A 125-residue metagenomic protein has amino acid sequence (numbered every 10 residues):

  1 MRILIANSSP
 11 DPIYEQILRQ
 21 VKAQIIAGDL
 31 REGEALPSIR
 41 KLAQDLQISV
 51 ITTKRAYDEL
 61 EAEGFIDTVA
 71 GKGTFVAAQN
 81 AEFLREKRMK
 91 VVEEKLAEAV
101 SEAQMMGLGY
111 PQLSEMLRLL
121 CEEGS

Functional and structural regions predicted by a protein language model:
M1-A35, K41, K90, E94-S125: Extreme N-terminal segment that seeds HTH/winged-HTH DNA-binding domains in transcriptional regulators
Y14, S38, K72-M89: Short, cationic-aromatic polyanion-contact patches
D29-L30, E34, E61-G71, A77-A78: Beta-hairpin "wing" of winged helix-turn-helix
A35-L46, L60: A short alpha-helical element within helix-turn-helix/winged-helix DNA-binding domains across DNA-binding proteins
D45-L46, A62-F65, M106, E123: Residue cluster at the C-terminal edge of the helix-turn-helix DNA-binding motif
I51: Key DNA-contact positions within bacterial/archaeal DNA-binding proteins
D58, A62, R118: Residue-level detection of the helix-turn-helix DNA-binding "recognition helix"
